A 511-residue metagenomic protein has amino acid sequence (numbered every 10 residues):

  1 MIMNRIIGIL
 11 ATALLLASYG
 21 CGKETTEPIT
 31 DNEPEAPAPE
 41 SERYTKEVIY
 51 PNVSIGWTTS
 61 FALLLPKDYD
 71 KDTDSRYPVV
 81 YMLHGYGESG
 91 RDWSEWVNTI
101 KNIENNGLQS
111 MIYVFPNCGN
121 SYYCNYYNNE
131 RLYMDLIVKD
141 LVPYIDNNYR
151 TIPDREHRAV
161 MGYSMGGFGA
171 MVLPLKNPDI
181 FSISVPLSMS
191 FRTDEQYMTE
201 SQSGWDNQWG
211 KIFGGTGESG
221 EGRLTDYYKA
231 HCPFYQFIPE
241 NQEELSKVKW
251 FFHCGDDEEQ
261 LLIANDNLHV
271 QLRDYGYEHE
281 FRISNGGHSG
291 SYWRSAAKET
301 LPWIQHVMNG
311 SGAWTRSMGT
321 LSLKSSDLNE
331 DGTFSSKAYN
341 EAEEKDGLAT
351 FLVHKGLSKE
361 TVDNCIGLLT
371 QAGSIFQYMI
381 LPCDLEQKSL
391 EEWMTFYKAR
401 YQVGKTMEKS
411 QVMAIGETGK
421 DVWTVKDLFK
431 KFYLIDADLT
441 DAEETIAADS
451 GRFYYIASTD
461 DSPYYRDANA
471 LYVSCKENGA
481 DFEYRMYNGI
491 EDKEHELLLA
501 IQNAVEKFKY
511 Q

Functional and structural regions predicted by a protein language model:
N4-I9: Sec-dependent signal peptide recognition, specifically the positively charged N-region followed immediately by
A17-G20: C-terminal motif of bacterial Sec signal peptides marking the signal peptidase cleavage site
T25-Q511: Non-catalytic cap/lid and distal C-terminal segments of serine-dependent acyl enzymes
